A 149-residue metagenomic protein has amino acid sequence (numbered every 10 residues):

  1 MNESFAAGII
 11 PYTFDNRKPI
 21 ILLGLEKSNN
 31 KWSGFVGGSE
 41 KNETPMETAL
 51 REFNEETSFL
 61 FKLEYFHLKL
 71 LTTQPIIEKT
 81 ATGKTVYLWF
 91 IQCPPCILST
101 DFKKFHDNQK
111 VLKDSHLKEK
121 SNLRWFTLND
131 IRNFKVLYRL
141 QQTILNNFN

Functional and structural regions predicted by a protein language model:
M1-F35: N-terminal strand-loop-strand
G37-R139: Unchanged
R132-N133, I144-N146: Extended, solvent-exposed regions of the mature portions of secreted/cell-surface glycoproteins
N149: Catalytic cores of nucleic-acid ligases and guanylyltransferases
